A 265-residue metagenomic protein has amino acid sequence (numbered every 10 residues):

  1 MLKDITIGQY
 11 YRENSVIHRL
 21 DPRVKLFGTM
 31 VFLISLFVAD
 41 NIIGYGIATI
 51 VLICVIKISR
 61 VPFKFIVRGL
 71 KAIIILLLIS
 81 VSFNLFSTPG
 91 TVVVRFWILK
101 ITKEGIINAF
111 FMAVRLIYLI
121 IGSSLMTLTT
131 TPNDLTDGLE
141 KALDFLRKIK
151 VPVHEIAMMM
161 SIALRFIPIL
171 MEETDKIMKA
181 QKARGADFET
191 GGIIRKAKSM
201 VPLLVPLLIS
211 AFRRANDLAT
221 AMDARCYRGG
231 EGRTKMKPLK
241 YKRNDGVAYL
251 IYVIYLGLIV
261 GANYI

Functional and structural regions predicted by a protein language model:
M1-I42, A48-K57, D144, K148-V151 (+3 more regions): Transmembrane alpha-helix interface motif
N14, F37, R60-F65, F96 (+4 more regions): Membrane-helix interfacial "entry" motifs
K25, F63-I74, A248: Alpha-helical transmembrane segments and their helix-start/interface "positive-inside/aromatic belt" motifs in integral
N41, Y45, R60-K64, T88-F96 (+3 more regions): Transmembrane helix-loop junctions in multipass membrane proteins, especially transporters and channels
V51-V61, L76-I79: Alpha-helical transmembrane segments and their membrane-interface exit regions
I73-A186: Juxtamembrane/interface alpha-helical elements of multi-pass membrane proteins
